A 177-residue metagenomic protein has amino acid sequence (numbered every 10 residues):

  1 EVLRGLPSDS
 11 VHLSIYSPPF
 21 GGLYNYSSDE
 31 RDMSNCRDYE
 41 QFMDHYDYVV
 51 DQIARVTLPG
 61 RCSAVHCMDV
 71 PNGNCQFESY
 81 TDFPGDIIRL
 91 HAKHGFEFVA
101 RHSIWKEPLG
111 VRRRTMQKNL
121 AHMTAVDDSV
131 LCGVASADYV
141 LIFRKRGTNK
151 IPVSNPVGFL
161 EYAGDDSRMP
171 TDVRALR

Functional and structural regions predicted by a protein language model:
E1-R177: Core catalytic lobe of class I
